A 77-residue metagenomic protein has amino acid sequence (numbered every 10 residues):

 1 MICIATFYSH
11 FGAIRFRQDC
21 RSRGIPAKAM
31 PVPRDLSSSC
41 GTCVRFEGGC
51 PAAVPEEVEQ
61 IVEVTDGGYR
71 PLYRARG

Functional and structural regions predicted by a protein language model:
M1-F46: Amphipathic, hydrophobic secondary-structure cores in small proteins
R45-G77: C-terminal structural segments of small proteins and small subunits
